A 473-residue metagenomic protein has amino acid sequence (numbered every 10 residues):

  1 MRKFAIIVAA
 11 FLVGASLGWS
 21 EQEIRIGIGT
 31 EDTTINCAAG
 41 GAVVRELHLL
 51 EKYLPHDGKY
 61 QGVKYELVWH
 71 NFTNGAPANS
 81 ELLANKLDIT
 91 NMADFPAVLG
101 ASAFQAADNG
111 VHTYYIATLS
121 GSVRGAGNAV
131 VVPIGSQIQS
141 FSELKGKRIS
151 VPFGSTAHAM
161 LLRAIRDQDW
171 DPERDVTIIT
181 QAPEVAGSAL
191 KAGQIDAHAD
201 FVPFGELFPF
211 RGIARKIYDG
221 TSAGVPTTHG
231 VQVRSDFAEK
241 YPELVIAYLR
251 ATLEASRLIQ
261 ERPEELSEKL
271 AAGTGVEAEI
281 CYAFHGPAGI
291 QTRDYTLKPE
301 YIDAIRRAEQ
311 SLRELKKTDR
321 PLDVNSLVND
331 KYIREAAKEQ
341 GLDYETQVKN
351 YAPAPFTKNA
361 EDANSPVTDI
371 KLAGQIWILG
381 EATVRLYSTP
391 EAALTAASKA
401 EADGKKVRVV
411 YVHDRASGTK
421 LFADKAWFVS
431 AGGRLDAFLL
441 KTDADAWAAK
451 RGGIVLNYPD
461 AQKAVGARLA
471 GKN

Functional and structural regions predicted by a protein language model:
I6-A15: Bacterial N-terminal signal peptides
S16-S20: Sec/Tat signal peptide C-region and signal peptidase I cleavage site
Q22-D171, T177-T180, D196, V225: Short, glycine-/small- and polar/acidic-enriched structural segments that line small-molecule recognition paths
E31-I35, K240-D319: Secondary-structure end/capping motifs
V63, R148, P152-R163, Q168 (+3 more regions): Ligand-binding clefts/hinges and TM-proximal coupling segments of bilobed small-molecule sensing domains
Q105, E173, I179, E184-T274 (+2 more regions): Pocket-lining segment of extracytoplasmic ligand-binding domains
G230, G341-L386, P390-N473: Intrinsically disordered, low-complexity linkers and terminal regions that flank or interleave Cys/His-based
R313-K358: Conserved C-terminal helix/tail region of periplasmic/extracytoplasmic solute-binding proteins
